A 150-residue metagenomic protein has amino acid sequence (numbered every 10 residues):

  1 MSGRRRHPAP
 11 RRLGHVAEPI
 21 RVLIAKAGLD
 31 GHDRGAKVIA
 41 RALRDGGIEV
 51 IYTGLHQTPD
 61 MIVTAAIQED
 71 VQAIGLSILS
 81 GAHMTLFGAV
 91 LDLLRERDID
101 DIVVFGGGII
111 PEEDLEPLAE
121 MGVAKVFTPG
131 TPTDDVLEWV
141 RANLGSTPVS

Functional and structural regions predicted by a protein language model:
M1, P8-A9, A119, L137: Non-catalytic terminal/linker segments enriched in charged/polar, low-complexity residues
S2-T53, M61-Q68, A142-S150: ATP-dependent carboxylate/acyl-activation modules
A36-E138, S146: Cofactor-cradling patches in redox/metallo enzymes
